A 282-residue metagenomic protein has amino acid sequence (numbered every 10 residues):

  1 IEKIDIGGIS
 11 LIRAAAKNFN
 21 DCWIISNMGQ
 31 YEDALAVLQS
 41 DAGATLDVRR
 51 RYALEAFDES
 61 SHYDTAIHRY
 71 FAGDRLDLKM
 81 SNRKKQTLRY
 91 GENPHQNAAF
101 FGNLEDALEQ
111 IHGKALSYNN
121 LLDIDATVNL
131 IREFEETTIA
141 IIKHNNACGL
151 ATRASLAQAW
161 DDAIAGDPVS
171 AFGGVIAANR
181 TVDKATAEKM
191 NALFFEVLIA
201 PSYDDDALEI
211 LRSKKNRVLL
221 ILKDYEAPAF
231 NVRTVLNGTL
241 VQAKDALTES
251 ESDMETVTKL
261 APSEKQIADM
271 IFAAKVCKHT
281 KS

Functional and structural regions predicted by a protein language model:
I1-R75, A154-S155, R180, A185: Active-site loop-to-helix "anion-binding N-cap" substructures in soluble metabolic enzymes
E59-S282: ATP-dependent carboxylate/acyl-activation modules
